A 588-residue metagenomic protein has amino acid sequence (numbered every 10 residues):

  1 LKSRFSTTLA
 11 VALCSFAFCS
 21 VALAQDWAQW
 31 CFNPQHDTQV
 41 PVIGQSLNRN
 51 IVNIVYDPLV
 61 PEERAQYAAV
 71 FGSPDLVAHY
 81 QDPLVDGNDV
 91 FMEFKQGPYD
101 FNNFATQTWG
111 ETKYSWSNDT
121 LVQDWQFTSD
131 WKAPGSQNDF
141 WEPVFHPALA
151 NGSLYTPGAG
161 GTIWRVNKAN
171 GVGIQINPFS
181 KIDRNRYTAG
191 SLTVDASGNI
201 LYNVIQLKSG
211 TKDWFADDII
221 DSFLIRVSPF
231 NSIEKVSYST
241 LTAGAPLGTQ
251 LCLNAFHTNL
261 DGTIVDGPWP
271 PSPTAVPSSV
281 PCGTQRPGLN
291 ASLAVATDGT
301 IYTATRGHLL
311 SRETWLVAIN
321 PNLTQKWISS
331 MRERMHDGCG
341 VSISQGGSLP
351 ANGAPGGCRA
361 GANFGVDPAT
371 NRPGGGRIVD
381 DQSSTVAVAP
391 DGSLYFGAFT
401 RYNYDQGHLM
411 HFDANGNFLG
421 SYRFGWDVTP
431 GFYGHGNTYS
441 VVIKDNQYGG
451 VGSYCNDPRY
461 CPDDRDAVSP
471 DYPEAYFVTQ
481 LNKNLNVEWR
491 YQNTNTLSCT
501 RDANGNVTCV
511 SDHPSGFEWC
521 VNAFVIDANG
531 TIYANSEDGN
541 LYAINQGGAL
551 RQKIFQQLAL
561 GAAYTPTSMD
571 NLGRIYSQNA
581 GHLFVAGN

Functional and structural regions predicted by a protein language model:
L1-T7: N-terminal secretory signal peptides that target proteins for export/translocation
T8-S20: Bacterial N-terminal signal peptides
Q25-W30, D37-V77, N88-M92, G97-W141 (+4 more regions): Extracytoplasmic/lumenal domain signature
Q81-D82: Alpha-helical solenoid scaffolds in large eukaryotic transport, assembly, and signaling factors
